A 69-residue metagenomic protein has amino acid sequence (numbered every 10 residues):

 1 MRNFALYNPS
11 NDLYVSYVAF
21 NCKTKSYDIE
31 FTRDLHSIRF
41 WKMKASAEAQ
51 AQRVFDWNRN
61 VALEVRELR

Functional and structural regions predicted by a protein language model:
M1-S37, N60: Short aromatic-glycine-(Arg/Gly/Cys) micro-motifs in beta-strand/loop hairpins
L35-R69: Short, mixed-charge low-complexity intrinsically disordered segments
